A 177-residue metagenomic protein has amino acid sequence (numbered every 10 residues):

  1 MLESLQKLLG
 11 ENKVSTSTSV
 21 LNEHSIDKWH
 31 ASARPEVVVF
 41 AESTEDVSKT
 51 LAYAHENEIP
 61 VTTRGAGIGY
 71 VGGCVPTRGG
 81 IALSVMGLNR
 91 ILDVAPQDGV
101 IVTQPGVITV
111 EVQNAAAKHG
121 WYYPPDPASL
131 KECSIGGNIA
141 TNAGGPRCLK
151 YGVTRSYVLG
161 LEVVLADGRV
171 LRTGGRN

Functional and structural regions predicted by a protein language model:
M1-A52, E56, I68-G99, A128 (+1 more regions): N-terminal flexible segment immediately upstream of the FAD-binding catalytic core in FAD-dependent oxidoreductases
H55-N57, R64-A66, C133, Y157: Short, basic and Ser/Thr-rich N-terminal targeting/leader segments
I59-P60, Y122: Residue-level detector of anion-binding/catalytic polar loops
G65-I68, I108: Ser/Thr-glycine-rich phosphate-binding loops at phosphate-binding pockets of nucleotides, nucleotide cofactors
R90-V94, I101-N177: FAD-binding subdomain of flavoenzyme oxidoreductases
